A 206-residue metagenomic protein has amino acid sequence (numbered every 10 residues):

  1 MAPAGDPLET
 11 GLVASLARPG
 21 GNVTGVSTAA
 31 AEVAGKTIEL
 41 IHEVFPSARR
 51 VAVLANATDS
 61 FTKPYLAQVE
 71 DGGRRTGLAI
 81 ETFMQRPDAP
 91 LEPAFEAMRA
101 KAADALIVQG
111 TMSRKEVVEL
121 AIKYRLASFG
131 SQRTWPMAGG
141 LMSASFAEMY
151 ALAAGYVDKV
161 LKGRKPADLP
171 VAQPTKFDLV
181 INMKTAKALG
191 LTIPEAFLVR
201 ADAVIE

Functional and structural regions predicted by a protein language model:
M1-E206: Short hydrophobic alpha-helices and adjacent helix-cap/hinge residues
